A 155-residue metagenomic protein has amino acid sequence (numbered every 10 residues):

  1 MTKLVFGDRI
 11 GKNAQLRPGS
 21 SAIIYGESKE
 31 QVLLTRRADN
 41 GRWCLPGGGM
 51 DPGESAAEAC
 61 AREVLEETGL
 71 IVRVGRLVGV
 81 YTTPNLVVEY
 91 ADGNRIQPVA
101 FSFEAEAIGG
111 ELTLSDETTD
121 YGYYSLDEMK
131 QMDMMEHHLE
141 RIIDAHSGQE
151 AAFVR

Functional and structural regions predicted by a protein language model:
M1-S21: Acidic, metal-coordinating catalytic segment for phosphate/diphosphate chemistry, firing primarily on the Nudix
Q15-R17, A38-N40, L45, V72 (+1 more regions): Short connector loops at helix/strand junctions that flank enzyme active sites, especially segments positioning acidic
P18-S20, E30, V99-F101, T119: Change "...and in nucleic-acid phosphodiester-cleaving endonucleases..." to "...and in nucleic-acid processing enzymes
I24, S102-E106, G122-S125: Short, well-ordered beta-strand micro-motif
S28-E66, L70: Conserved Nudix-box catalytic region and its N-terminal flanking loop in Nudix hydrolases and closely related
G41-R42, E111-R155: Nudix hydrolase/Nudix homology domain
I71-Y81: A short coil-to-beta-strand element that immediately follows conserved catalytic motifs
Y81-E111: Active-site-adjacent beta-strand/loop module that shapes the phosphate/pyrophosphate-binding cleft
